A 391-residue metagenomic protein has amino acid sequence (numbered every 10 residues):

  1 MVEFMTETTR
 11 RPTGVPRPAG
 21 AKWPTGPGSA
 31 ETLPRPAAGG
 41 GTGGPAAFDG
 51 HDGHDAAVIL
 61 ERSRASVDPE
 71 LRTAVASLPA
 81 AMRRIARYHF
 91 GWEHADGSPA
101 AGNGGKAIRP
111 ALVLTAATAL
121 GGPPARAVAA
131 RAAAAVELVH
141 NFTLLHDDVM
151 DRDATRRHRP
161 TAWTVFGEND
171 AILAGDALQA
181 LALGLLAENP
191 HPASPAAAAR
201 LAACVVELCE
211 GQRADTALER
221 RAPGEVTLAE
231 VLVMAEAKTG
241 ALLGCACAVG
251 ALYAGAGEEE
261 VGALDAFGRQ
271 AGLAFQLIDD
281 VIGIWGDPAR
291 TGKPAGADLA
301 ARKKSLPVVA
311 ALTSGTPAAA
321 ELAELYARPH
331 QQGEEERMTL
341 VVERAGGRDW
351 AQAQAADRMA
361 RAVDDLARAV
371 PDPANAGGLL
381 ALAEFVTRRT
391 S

Functional and structural regions predicted by a protein language model:
M1-A135, L145, V149-T164, D215-E225 (+3 more regions): Conserved N-terminal diphosphate/IPP-binding helix and adjacent helical/loop segment of trans-prenyltransferase domains
L60, R64, M82, A129-A132 (+7 more regions): Hydrophobic packing residues in well-ordered alpha-helices of helical domains and bundles
F90, H94, L340-S391: C-terminal charged capping/lid subdomain of soluble metabolic enzymes
A101, R156-L178, G224-T239, G262-A266 (+2 more regions): Divalent-cation-assisted or electrostatically stabilized phosphate/pyrophosphate-binding catalytic cores
L112, A182, G211, V308 (+2 more regions): Residue-level signal for inorganic ion chemistry
A119-A125, L185-R200, D215, E219-M234 (+3 more regions): Inter-helical turn/loop segments and adjacent helix faces that build the functional surface of alpha-helical bundle
V128-D153, A199-C209, G240-A251, E259-P288 (+2 more regions): Active-site alpha-helical segments that house and flank conserved acidic catalytic motifs for diphosphate chemistry
N169, L173, C204, L208-Q212: Mid-bilayer segments of alpha-helical transmembrane spans in multi-pass integral membrane proteins that mediate
